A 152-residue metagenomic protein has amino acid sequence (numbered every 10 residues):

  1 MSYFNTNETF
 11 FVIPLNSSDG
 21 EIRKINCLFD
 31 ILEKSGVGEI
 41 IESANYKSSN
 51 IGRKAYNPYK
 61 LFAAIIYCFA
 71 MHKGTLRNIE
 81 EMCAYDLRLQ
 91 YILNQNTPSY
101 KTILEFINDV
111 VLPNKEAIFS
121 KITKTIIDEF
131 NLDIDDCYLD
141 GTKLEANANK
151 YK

Functional and structural regions predicted by a protein language model:
M1-N26: Hydrophobic alpha-helical membrane-insertion signals
P14-S18, K54, L112: Hydrophobic alpha-helical scaffolding
G20-I66: Basic, short loop/linker segments at the boundary and entry of helix-turn-helix/winged-helix-like folds
L28-L32, C83, L139: Short amphipathic alpha-helical "interface-anchor" segments enriched in bulky aromatics
F69: Short, aromatic/basic-rich helix-turn unit that serves as a nucleic-acid recognition element
N78-Y91: DNA-recognition alpha helix
L93-K152: Active-site- or DNA-interface-adjacent structural scaffold in DNA-acting proteins
